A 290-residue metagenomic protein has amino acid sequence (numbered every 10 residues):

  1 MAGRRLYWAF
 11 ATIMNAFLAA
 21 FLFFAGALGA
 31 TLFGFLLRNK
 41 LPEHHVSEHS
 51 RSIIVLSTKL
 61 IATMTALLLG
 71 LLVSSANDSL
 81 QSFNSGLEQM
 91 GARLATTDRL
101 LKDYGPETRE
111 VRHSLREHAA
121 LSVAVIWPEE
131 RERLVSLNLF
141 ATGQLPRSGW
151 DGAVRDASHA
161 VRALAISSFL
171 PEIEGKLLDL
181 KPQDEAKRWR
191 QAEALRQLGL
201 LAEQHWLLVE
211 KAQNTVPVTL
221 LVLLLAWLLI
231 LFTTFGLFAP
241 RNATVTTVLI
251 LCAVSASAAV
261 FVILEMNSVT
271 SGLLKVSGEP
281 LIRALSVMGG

Functional and structural regions predicted by a protein language model:
A2-G3: Residue-identity detector for glycine
L6-S75: N-terminal juxtamembrane/topogenic regions of multi-pass membrane proteins
A9, L41-S52, Q89, A186 (+3 more regions): Juxtamembrane loop-helix boundary motifs flanking transmembrane segments in multi-pass membrane proteins
N15-P42, V209-G290: Alpha-helical transmembrane anchor segments
L67-E88, N267: Transmembrane signal-anchor/signal-peptide helices with a preference for the extracytoplasmic
G86-D103, G278-G290: Short extracytoplasmic/periplasmic juxtamembrane "stem" segments immediately C-terminal to an N-terminal membrane anchor
T96-Q213: Structured inter-helical modules in multipass membrane proteins
